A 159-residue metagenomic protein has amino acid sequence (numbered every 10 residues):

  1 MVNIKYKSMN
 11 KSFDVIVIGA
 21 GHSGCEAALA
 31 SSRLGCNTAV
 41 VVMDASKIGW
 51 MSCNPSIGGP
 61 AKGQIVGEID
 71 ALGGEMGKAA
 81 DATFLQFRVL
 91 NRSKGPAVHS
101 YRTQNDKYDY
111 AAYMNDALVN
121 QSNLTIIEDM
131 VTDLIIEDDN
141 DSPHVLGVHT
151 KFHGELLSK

Functional and structural regions predicted by a protein language model:
Y6, S12, C25, L29-E137 (+1 more regions): Conserved N-terminal/central alpha/beta ligand/cofactor-binding core
F13, L157-K159: Local beta-strand N-terminus motif with an aromatic residue
A20-H22: Glycine-rich Rossmann-fold phosphate-binding loop(s) that bind the pyrophosphate of adenine dinucleotide cofactors
I135-L157: Conserved beta-strand-loop-beta-strand element in the redox core of flavoprotein oxidoreductases
